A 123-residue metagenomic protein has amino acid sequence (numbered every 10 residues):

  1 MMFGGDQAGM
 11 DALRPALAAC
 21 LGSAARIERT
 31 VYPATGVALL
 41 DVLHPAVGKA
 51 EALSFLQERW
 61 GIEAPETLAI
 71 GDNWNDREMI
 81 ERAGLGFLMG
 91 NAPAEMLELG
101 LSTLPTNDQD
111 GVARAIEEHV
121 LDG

Functional and structural regions predicted by a protein language model:
M1-L68, W74: Conserved acidic, metal-coordinating active-site core of Asp-based, Mg2+-dependent phosphoryl-transfer enzymes
L43-G123: Mg2+-dependent phosphoryl-transfer enzymes with acidic/Ser/Thr/Gly-rich catalytic loops
